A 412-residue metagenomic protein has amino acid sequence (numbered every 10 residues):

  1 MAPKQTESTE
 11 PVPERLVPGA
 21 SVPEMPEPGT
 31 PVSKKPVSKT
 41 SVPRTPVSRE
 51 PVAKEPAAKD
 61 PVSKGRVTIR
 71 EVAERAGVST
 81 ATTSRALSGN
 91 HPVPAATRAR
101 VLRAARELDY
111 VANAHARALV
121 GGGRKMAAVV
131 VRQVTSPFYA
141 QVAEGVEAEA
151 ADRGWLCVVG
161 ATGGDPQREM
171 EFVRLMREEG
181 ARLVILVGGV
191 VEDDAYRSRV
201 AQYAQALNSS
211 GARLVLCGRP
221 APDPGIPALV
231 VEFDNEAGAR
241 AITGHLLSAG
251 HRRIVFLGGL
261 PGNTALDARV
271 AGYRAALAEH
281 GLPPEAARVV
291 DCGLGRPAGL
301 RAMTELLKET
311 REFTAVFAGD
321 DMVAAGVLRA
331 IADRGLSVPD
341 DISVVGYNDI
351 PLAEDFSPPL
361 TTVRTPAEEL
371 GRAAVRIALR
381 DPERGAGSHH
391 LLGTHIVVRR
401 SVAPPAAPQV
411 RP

Functional and structural regions predicted by a protein language model:
M1-A20, E24-M25, T30-G122, Q409-P412: N-terminal helix-turn-helix DNA-binding module of bacterial transcription factors
M1-T6, G122, M126-G244, S248: Alpha-helical recognition/docking segments in bacterial nutrient-uptake and carbohydrate-utilization systems
K4, T304-P412: Flexible loop/turn connectors
R75, T80-R85, V120-T135, R253-G259: Short beta-strand segments enriched in small/hydrophobic residues
R132-Q141, V159-R168, V190-A195, R219-A221 (+6 more regions): Hinge/beta->alpha junction and helix N-cap segments in small-molecule ligand-binding domains
D152-R153, S210, L277-P284, K308-E312 (+1 more regions): Short helix-capping segments at alpha-helix termini
R252-R253, P284-R288, V338-S343: Short acidic capping loops at alpha-helix termini that bridge into adjacent secondary structure
